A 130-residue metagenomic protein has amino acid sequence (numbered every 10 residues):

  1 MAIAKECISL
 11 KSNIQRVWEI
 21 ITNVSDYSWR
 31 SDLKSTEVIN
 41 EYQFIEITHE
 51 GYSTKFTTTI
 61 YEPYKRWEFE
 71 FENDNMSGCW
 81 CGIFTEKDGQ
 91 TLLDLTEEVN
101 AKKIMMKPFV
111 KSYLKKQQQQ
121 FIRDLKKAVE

Functional and structural regions predicted by a protein language model:
M1-E37: Hydrophobic ligand-binding cavity/cleft-lining segments
M1-S9, K87-Q90, Q119, K127: Hydrophobic-ligand-binding modules of eukaryotic lipid transfer/binding families
K5, S12, E41, E62-Y64 (+1 more regions): Residue-level signal for tight coil/turn positions that link beta-strands
V17-I21, Y27, T58, W67-F69 (+2 more regions): Hydrophobic pocket/interface hotspot
I39-I45: Short coil-to-beta transition motif at edge beta-strands of beta-rich domains
H49-L92, E98-N100: Hydrophobic-ligand binding "helix-grip"
E98-E130: A conserved amphipathic terminal alpha-helix motif
